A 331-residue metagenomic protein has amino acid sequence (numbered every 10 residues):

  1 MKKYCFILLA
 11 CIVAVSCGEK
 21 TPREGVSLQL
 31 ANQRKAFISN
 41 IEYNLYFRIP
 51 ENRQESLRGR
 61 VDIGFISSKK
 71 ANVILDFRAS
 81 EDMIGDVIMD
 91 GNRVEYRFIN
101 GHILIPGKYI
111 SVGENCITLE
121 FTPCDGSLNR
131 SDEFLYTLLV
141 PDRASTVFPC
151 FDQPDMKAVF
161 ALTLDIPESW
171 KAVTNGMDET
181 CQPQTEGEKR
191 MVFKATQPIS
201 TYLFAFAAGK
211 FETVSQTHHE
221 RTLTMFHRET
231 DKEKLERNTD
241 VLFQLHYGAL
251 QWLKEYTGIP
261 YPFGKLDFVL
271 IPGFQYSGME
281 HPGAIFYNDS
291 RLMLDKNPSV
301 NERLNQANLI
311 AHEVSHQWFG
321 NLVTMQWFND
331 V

Functional and structural regions predicted by a protein language model:
M1-Y4: Positively charged n-region of N-terminal signal peptides that target proteins for export
A10-C17: Hydrophobic h-region of N-terminal signal peptides that target proteins for export in Gram-negative bacteria
C17-R58, G85, N129-E133, P154: N-terminal, polar/Ser/Thr-rich
G59, Q153-A311, D330: Hydrophobic helix-coil surface modules that form long, contiguous segments used for peptide/substrate interaction
R60-E81, D152, V159-P167: Surface-exposed beta-strand/loop patches in extracellular or lumenal glycoproteins
R78-L135, T185-E186: A surface-exposed beta-strand-loop module
K108-K171: Surface-exposed, acidic/Ser/Thr-rich flexible loop segments
V314-N329: Catalytic Zn2+-binding segment of zinc metalloproteases
